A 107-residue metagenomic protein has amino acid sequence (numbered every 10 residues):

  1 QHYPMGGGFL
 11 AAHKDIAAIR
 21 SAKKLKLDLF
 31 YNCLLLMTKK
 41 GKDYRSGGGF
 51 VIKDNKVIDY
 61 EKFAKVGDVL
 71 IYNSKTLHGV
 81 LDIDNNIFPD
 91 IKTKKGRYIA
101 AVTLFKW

Functional and structural regions predicted by a protein language model:
Q1-G41, A101: Conserved double-stranded beta-helix
L29, Y44-W107: Catalytic core of Fe(II)/2-oxoglutarate
